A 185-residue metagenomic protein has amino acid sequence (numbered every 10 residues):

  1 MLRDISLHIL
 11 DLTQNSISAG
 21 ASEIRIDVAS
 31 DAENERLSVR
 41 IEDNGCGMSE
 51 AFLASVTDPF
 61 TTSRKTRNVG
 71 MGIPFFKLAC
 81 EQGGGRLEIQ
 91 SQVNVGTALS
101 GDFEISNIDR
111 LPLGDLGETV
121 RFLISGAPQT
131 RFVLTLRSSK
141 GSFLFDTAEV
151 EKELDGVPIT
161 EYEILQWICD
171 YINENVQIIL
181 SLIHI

Functional and structural regions predicted by a protein language model:
L7-H8, Q14-G70, P74-P112, L134-F143: Conserved beta-strand-loop-beta-strand hairpin that lines the nucleotide-binding pocket of ATP/GTP-utilizing enzymes
I9-L10, G117: Short, hydrophobic/amphipathic alpha-helical packing segments that form internal helix faces or helix-helix interfaces
S49-L53, S63-R67, L113-D115, L123-P128 (+2 more regions): Glycine-rich loops and low-complexity Gly/Arg-rich segments that provide flexible linkers or classic glycine-based
I105-S139, F143-L144, P158, W167: N-terminal phosphate-binding caps/lids of nucleotide- and nucleic-acid-binding domains
S139-S181: Polar/charged, Gly/Pro-rich intrinsically disordered segments
I183-I185: Conserved small/polar residues in nucleotide/adenosyl-binding loops
